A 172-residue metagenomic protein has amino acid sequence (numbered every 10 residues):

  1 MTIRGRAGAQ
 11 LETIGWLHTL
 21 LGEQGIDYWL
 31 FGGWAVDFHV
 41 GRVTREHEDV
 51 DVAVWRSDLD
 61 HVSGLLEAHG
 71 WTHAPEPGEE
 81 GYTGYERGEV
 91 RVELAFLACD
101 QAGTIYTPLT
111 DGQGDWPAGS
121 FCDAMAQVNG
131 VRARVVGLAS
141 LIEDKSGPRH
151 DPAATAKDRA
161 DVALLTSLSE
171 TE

Functional and structural regions predicted by a protein language model:
M1-E172: Compositionally biased terminal segments of proteins
